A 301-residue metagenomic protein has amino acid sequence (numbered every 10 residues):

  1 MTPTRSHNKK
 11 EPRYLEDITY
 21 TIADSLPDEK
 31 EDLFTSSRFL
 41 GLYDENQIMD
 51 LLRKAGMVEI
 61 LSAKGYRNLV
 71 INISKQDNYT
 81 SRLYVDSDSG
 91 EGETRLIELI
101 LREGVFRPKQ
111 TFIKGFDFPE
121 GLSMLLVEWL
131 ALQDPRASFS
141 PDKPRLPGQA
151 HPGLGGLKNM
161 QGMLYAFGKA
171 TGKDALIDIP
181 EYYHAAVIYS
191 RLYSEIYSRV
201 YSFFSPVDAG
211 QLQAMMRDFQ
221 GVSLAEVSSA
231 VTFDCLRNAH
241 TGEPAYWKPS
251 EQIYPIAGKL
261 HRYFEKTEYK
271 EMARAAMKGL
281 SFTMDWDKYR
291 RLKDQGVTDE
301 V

Functional and structural regions predicted by a protein language model:
T2-N8, E16, A23-F39, Y43 (+3 more regions): Intrinsically disordered, low-complexity, charge-dense segments enriched in Lys/Arg and Glu/Asp interspersed
R5, K9-K10, K30, K54 (+18 more regions): Context-gated lysine
E11, E16, E31, E45 (+13 more regions): Glutamate identity and glutamate-enriched acidic tracts
L33-S37, N46-D50, S140-K143, P152-G155: Generic detector of short, locally flexible boundary/turn motifs and exposed helical patches
F34, F39, Y79, F106 (+9 more regions): Phenylalanine-focused residue identity feature
R53-K143: A conserved beta-strand-loop-helix scaffold within acyl/acetyltransferase catalytic domains
K114-Y193, Y197-Q220: Acyl-donor binding region in acyl/amide transferases
